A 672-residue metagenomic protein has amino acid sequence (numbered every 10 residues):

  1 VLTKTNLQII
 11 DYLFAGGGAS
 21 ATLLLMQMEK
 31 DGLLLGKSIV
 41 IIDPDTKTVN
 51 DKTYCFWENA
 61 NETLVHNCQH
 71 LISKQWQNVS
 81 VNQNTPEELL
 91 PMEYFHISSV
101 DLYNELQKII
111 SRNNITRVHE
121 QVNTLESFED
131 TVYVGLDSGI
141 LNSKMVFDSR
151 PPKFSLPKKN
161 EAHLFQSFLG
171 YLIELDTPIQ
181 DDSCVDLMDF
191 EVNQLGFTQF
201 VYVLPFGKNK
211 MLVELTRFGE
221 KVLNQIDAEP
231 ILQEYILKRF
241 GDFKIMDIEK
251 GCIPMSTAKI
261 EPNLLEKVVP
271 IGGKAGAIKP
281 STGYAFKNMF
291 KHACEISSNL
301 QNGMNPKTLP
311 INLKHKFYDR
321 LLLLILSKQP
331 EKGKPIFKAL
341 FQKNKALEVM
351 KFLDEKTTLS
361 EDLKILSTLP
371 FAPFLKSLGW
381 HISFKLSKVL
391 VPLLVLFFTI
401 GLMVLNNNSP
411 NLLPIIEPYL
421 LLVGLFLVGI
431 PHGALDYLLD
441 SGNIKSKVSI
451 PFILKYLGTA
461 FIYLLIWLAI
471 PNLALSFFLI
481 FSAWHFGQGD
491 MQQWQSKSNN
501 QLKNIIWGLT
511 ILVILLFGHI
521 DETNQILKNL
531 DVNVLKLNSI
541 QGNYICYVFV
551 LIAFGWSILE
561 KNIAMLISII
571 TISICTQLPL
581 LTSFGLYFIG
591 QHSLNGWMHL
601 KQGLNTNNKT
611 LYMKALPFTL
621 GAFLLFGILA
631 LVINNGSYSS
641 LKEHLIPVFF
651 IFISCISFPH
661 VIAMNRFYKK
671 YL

Functional and structural regions predicted by a protein language model:
L2-S20, V40-I42: Beta1/beta-strand and adjacent pyrophosphate-binding region of the FAD-binding site in flavoprotein oxidoreductases
L23, Q27-N84: N-terminal FAD cofactor-binding segment of flavoenzymes
D31, N113-F243, S256-K259: Predominantly flavin-linked oxidoreductase catalytic cores and closely associated redox partners
N59-E120, E126-S127: A conserved beta-strand/loop capping segment in the N-terminal third of enzymes that catalyze redox or closely related
N193, F218-I296, M304: FAD/FMN-dependent oxidoreductases across multiple families
C294-S387: C-terminal helical "tail/cap" subdomain of flavin- and related membrane-associated enzymes
G442-L454, G458-F517, K528-D531, K536: Membrane-interface helix-loop-helix junctions at boundaries between adjacent transmembrane segments
Y587-L604, M613: Predominantly late transmembrane helices and immediately cytosolic-facing juxtamembrane segments
